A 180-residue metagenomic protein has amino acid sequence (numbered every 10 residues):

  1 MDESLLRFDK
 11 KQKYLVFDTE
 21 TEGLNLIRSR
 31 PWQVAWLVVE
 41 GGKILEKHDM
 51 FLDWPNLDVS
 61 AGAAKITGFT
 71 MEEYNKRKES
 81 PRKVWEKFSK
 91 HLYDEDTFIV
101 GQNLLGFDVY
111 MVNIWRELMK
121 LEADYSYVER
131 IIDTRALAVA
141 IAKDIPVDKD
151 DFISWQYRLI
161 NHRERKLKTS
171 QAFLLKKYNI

Functional and structural regions predicted by a protein language model:
M1-M119, Y125, R165-N179: Conserved non-catalytic scaffold segment of RNase H-like nuclease domains
D94-I99, A138, W155-L159, I180: Short acidic, glycine/Ser/Thr-rich loop/turn "cap" segments at secondary-structure junctions
D96-T97, L104, E117, R130-A142: Internal, conserved structured core segments that host functional sites
I131-H162: Short alpha-helix plus adjacent loop in nuclease-associated cores
